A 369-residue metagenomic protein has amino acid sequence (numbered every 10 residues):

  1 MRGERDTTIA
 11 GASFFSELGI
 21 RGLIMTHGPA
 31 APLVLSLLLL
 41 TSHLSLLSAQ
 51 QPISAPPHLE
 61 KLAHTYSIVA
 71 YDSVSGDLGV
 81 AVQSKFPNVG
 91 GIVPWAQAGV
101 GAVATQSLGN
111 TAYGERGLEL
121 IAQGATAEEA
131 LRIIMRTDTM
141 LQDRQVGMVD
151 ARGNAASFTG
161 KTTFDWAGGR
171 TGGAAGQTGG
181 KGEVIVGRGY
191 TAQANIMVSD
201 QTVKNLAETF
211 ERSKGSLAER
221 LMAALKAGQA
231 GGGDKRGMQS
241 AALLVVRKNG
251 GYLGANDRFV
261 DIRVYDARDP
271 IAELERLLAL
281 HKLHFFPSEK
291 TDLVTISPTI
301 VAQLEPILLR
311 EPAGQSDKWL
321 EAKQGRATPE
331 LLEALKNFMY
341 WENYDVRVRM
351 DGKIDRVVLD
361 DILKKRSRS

Functional and structural regions predicted by a protein language model:
R2-R5, R21: Basic polycationic patches enriched in arginine
F14-F15: Aromatic (phenylalanine/tyrosine) cluster motif
G19-V34: Bacterial N-terminal signal peptides that target proteins for export
P32-S45: Bacterial N-terminal signal peptides
Q50-D234, D266-E275, A279, L283-T295 (+3 more regions): Alpha/propeptide regions of enzymes that mature by internal proteolysis
A70, G160-T171, A241-R263: Short beta-strand elements
D292-R368: Short acidic, glycine/serine/threonine-rich helix-capping segments at coil-helix boundaries
